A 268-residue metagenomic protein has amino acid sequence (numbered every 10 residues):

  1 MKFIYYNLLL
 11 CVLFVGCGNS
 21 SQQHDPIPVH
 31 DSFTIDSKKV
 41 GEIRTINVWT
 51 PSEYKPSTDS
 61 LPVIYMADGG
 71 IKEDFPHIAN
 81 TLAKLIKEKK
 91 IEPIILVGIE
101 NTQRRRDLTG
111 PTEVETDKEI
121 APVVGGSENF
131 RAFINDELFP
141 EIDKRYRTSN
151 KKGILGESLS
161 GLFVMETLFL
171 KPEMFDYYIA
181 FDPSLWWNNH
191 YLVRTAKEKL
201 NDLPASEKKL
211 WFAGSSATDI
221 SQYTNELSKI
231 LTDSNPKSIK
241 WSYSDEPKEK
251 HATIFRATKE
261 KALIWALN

Functional and structural regions predicted by a protein language model:
K2-L10: Sec-dependent signal peptide recognition, specifically the positively charged N-region followed immediately by
V15-G16: C-terminal motif of bacterial Sec signal peptides marking the signal peptidase cleavage site
S20-N268: Non-catalytic cap/lid and distal C-terminal segments of serine-dependent acyl enzymes
